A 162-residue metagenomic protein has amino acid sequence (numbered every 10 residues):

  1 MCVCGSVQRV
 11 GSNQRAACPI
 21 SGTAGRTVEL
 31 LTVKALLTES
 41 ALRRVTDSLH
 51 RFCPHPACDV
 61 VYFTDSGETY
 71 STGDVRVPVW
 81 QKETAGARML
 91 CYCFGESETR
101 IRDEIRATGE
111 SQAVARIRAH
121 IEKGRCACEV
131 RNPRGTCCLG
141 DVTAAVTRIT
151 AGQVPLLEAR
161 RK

Functional and structural regions predicted by a protein language model:
M1-V7, L30-A41, Y70-R76: Short Cys/His-rich Zn2+-coordinating modules
G5-N13, L42-D47, K82-A85: Short, flexible, mixed-charge glycine/proline-rich loop motifs that serve as phosphate/nucleic-acid-contacting
A17-R44, T108: Short recognition patches in nucleic-acid-associated and regulatory proteins
C18-S21, C53-H55, C91: Short cysteine-rich clusters marking metal-coordination/redox-active sites
G22-R26, A57-D65, S97: Cys/His-rich microdomains that often coordinate metals
V45-T72: Short metal-binding segments enriched for Cys and/or His
S66-R100: Extended interfacial segments that mediate partner engagement and assembly in macromolecular machines
E122-R160: Long, compositionally biased
